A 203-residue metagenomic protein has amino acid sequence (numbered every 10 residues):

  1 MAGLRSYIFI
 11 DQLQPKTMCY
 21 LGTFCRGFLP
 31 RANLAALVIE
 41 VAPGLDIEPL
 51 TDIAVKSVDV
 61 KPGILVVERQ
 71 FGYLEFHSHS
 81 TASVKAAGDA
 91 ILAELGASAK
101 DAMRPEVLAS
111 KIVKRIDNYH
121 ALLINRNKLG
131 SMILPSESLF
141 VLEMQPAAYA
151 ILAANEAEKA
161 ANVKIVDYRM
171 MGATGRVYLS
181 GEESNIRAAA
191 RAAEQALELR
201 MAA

Functional and structural regions predicted by a protein language model:
M1-V41, L45-E48, S57, D101-S131 (+1 more regions): Intrinsically disordered, low-complexity polar/charged tails and linkers
F28-A32, I64-R69, S131-L134, E158-K159 (+1 more regions): Solvent-exposed alpha-helices and their adjacent loops that cap or buttress functional pockets in soluble metabolic
N33-A42, F71-H79, E137-E143, T174-E182: Short glycine-rich or small-residue beta-strand-to-loop segments that form or flank ligand, phosphate, metal/Fe-S
G44-D59, A148-A161: Short amphipathic alpha-helix segments
V60-E68, A99-S110, V163-M171, M201-A203: Flexible, glycine/charged-enriched surface loops at secondary-structure junctions
L74-S110: Hydrophobic, ordered structural segments
A82-G96, N185-R200: Charge-rich, low-aromatic oligomerization/scaffolding segments with amphipathic character
L122-V166, E182: Surface-exposed interaction/gating patches
